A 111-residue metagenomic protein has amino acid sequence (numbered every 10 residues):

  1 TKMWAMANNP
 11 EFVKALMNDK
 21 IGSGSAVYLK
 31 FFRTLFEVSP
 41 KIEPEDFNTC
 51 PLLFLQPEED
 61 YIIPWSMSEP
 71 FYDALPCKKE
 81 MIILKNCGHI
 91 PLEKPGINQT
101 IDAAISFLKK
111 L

Functional and structural regions predicted by a protein language model:
T1-P44, T49-C50: Alpha/beta-hydrolase
S23, E58-I63, I90: Acidic catalytic loop of the alpha/beta-hydrolase fold
V27, P64-M67, G96-I97: Residues at alpha-helix caps and immediate loop-helix transition turns in enzyme cores, especially N- and C-cap
N48, F54-Q56, D60: Short beta-strand/loop motif that positions the catalytic acidic residue of the alpha/beta-hydrolase fold
C50, P64-D73: Short alpha-helix in the alpha/beta-hydrolase fold that links the catalytic acid
K78-L111: Catalytic active-site module of serine/aspartate enzymes centered on a nucleophile-bearing elbow/loop
